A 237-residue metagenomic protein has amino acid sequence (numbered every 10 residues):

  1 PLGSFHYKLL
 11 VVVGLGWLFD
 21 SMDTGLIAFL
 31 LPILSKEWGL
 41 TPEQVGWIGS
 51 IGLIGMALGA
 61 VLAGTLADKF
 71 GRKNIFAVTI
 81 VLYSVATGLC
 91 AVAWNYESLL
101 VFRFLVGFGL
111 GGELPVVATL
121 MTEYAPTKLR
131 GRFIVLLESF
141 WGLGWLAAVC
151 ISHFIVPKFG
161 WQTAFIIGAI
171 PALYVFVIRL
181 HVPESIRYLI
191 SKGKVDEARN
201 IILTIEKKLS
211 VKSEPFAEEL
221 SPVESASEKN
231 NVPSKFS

Functional and structural regions predicted by a protein language model:
P1-S237: Transmembrane-helix signature of 12-pass secondary carriers
